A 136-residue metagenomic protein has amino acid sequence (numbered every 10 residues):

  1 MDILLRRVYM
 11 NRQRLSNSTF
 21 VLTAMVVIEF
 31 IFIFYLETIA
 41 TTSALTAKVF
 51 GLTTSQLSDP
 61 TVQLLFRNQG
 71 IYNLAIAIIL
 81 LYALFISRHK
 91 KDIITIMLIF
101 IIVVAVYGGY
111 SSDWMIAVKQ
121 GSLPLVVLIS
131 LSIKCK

Functional and structural regions predicted by a protein language model:
M1-Y9: Short, Lys/Arg-enriched N-terminal segments with co-localized hydrophobic residues within the first ~10-30 amino acids
N17-T41: N-terminal signal-anchor transmembrane alpha helix
E29-E37, K48-F85, I99: Core segments of alpha-helical transmembrane spans in multipass integral membrane proteins
E37-T41, S87, S111-S112, K134-C135: Short helix-capping/hinge motifs at transmembrane helix termini and TM-loop junctions
A75, V118-V126: Membrane-embedded alpha-helical segments of multi-pass membrane proteins, especially the transmembrane helices
L81-L84, A105-G109, L125-I129: Alpha-helical transmembrane segments of multipass membrane proteins
A83-V103: Cytoplasmic juxtamembrane regions at transmembrane-helix boundaries
G109-V118: Membrane-interface helix caps and helix-loop-helix hairpins in membrane proteins
